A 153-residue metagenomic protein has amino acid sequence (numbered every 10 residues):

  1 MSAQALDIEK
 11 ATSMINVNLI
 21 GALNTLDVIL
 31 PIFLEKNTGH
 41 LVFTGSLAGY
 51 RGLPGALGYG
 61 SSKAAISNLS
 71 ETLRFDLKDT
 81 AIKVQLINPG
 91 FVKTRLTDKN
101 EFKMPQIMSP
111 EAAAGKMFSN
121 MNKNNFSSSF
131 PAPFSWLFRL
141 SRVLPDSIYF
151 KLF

Functional and structural regions predicted by a protein language model:
M1-I15: Substrate-binding pocket helix/loop in short-chain dehydrogenase/reductase
A3-Q4, L53-L57: Active-site loop immediately N-terminal to the catalytic Tyr-X3-Lys motif of short-chain dehydrogenase/reductase
L26, S62: Active-site helix of classical SDR
P31, F75-D79: Alpha-helical segment proximal to the catalytic Tyr-Lys
S46: Residue(s) in the substrate-gating loop at a strand-loop-helix junction that position the organic substrate next
L86, F102-R139: C-terminal helical subdomain
P89-K99, K103: Short, flexible catalytic-loop segment of classical short-chain dehydrogenase/reductase
